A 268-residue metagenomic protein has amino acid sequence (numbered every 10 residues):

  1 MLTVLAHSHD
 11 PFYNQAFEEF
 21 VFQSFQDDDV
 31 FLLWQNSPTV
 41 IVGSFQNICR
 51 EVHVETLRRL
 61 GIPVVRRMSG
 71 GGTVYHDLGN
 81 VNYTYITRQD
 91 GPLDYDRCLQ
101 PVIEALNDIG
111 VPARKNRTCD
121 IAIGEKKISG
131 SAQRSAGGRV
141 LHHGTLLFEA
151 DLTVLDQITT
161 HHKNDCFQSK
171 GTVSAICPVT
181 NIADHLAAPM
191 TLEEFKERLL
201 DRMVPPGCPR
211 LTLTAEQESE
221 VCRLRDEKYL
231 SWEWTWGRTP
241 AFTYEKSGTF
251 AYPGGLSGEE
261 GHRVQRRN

Functional and structural regions predicted by a protein language model:
M1-L93: N-terminal lobe of the biotin/lipoate ligase/transferase fold
Q35-V40, N116-E125: Short, glycine/charge-rich beta-strand/loop segments that flank catalytic centers and engage negatively charged groups
R50-V52, D90-D96, V154, M190-E194: Short, conserved charged micro-motifs
R67-N82, A122-I123, K127, A132-V140: FAD-binding core of FAD-dependent oxidoreductases, characterized by glycine-rich FAD pyrophosphate-binding loops
N80-C119: Contiguous, small/hydrophobic- and glycine-enriched helical/loop subdomains that border and often "cap" functional
I109-V111, S129, G137-G237: Long, positively charged amphipathic alpha-helical accessory segments at protein N-termini or as interdomain linkers
I182, Q265-N268: Active-site- and interface-proximal helix/loop "cap" or "latch" segments in soluble metabolic and energy-transducing
E218-Q265: Structured beta-strand/loop patches that form or line metal/cofactor-binding pockets in enzymes
